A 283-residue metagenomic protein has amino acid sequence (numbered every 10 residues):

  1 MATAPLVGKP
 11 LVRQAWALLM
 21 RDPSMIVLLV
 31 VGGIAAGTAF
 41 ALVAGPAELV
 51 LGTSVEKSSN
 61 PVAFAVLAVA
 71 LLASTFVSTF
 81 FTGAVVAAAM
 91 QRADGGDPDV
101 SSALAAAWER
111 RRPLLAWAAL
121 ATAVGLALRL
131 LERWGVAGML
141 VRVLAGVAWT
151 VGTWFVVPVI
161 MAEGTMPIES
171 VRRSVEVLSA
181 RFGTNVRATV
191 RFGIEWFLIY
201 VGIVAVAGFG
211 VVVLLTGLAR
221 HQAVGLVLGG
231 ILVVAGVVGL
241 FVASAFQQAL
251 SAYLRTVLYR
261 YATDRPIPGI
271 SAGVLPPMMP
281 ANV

Functional and structural regions predicted by a protein language model:
M1-V283: Hydrophobic alpha-helical membrane segments
